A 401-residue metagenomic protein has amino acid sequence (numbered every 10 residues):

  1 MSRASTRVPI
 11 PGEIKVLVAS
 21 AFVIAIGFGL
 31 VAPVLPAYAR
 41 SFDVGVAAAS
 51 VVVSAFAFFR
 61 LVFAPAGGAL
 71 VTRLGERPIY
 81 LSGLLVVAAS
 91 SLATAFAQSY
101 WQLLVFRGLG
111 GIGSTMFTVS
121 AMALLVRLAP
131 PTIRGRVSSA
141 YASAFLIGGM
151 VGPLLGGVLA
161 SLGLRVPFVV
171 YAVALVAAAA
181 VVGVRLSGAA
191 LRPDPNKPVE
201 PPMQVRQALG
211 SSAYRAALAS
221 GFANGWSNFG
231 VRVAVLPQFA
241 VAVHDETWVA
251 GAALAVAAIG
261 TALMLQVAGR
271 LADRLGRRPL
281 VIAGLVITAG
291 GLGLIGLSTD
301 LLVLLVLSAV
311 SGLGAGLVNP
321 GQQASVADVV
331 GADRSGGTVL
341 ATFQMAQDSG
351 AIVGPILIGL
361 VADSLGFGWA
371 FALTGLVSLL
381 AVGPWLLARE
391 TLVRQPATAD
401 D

Functional and structural regions predicted by a protein language model:
S2-I10, S187-L218, D401: Juxtamembrane intracellular "pre-TM" segments in multi-pass secondary transporters
G12-F42, V46-A49, R215-A216, G225-F239 (+1 more regions): Helix-loop boundary and gating motifs at the non-cytosolic
G75, F96-W101, G276, L297-T299: Helix-breaking motifs and short loop linkers at transmembrane-helix boundaries and internal kinks in secondary membrane
W101-L109, L302-V310: Paired small-residue
F106-L146: Cytoplasmic helix-loop-helix junction between adjacent transmembrane helices in 12-TM secondary transporters
M116-A129, L317-G331: Intracellular juxtamembrane helix-capping segments at the cytosolic ends of symmetry-related transmembrane helices
Y141-G183: Helix-loop-helix hairpin linking two adjacent transmembrane segments in secondary transporters
